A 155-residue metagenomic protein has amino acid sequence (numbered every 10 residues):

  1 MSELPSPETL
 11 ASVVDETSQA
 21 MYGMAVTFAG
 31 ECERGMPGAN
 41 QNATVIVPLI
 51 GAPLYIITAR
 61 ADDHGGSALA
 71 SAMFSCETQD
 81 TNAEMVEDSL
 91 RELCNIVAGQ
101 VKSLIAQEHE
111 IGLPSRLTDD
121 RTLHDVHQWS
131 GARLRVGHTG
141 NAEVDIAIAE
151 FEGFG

Functional and structural regions predicted by a protein language model:
M1-G155: N-terminal auxiliary interaction/assembly segments of multi-subunit proteins
